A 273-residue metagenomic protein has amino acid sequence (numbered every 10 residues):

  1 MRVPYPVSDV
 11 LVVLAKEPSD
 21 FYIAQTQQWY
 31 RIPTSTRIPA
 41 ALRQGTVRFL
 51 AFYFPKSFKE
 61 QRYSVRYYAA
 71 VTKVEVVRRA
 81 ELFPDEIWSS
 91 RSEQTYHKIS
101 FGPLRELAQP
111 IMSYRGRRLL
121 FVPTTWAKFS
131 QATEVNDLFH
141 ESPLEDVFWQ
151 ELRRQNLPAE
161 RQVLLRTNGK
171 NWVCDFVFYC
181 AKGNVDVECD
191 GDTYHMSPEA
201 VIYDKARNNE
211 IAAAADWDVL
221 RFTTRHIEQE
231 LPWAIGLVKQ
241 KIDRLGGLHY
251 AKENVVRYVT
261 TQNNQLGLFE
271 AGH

Functional and structural regions predicted by a protein language model:
R2-L138, D146-E160, L164-K170, Y179 (+1 more regions): Structured alpha/beta reader/binder surfaces that contact nucleic acids or chromatin modification marks
Q28-W29, A206-A215, T261-H273: Short secondary-structure transition/capping segments
V77, E160, V219-L220, Y250: A local structural micro-motif
M112-R118, D190-A200, L220-R221, H249-Q262: Short, surface-exposed, charge-dense and proline/glycine-enriched linear segments
N171, C180-L245: Basic, amphipathic alpha-helical patches used to engage nucleic acids or provide basic targeting signals, exemplified
R225-H273: Domain-level recognition of nuclease-like catalytic cores that cleave nucleotide substrates
